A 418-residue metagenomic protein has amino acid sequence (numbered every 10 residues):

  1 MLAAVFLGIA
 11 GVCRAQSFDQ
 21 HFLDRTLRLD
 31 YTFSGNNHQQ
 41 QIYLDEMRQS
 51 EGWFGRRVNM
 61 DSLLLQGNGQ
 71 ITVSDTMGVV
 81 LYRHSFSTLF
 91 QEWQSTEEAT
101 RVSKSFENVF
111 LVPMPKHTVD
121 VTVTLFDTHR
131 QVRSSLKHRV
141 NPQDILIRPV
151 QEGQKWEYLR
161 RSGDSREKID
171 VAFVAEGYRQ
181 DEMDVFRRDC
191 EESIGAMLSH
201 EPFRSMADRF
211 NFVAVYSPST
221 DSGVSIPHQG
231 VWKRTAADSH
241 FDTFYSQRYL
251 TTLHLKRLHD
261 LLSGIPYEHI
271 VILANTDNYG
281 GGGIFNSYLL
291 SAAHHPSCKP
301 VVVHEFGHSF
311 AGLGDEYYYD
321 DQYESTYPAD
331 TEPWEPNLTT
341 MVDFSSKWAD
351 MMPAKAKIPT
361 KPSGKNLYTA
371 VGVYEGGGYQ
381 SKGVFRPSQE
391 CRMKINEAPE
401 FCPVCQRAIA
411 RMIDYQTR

Functional and structural regions predicted by a protein language model:
M1-F18: Bacterial Sec-dependent N-terminal signal peptides
F18-F33, N37-Q39, Y317-R418: Replace "(M1/M4/M9/M12/WLM)" with "(e.g., M1/M4/M8/M9/M12/M26/WLM)" and add "not limited to" to clarify scope
H21-I145: Beta-strand-enriched, solvent-exposed domains that form extended recognition/catalytic surfaces
I145-E201, A214-V224, T243: Fold-level signature of zinc-dependent metallopeptidase catalytic domains
G177-Q180, P218-S222, T276-G280, P296-C298 (+2 more regions): Solvent-exposed loop/turn segments at secondary-structure junctions within structured extracellular/periplasmic domains
V185, G282-E305: Short pre-active-site segment immediately N-terminal to the catalytic Zn-binding motif
R209-F285: Active-site-proximal segments of metallohydrolase catalytic domains
F306-Q322: Catalytic Zn2+-binding segment of zinc metalloproteases
